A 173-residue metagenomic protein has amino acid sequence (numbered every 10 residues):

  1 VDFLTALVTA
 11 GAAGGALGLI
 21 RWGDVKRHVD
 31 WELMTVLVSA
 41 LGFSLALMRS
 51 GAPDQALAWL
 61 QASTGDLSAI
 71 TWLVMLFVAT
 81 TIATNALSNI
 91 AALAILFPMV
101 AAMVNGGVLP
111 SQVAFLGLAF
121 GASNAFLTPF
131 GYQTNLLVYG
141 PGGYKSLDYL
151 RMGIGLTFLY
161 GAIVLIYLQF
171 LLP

Functional and structural regions predicted by a protein language model:
V1-A6, A86-S88, V108-S111, P173: Transmembrane helix interruption/hinge and helix-loop junction motifs
L7-L17, L118, A122: Pore- and pathway-forming membrane helices of multi-pass small-molecule/ion transporters and channels
A10, G15, R21-G106: Membrane-embedded alpha-helical segments and adjacent helix-loop junctions characteristic of multi-pass solute
A16, A46, M103, A162 (+2 more regions): Hydrophobic membrane-targeting alpha-helices
A69-I82, V108-L127, L171: Alpha-helical transmembrane segments of multi-pass membrane proteins
Q112, A119-P173: Juxtamembrane and boundary regions of transmembrane helices in multi-pass small-molecule transporters and channels
